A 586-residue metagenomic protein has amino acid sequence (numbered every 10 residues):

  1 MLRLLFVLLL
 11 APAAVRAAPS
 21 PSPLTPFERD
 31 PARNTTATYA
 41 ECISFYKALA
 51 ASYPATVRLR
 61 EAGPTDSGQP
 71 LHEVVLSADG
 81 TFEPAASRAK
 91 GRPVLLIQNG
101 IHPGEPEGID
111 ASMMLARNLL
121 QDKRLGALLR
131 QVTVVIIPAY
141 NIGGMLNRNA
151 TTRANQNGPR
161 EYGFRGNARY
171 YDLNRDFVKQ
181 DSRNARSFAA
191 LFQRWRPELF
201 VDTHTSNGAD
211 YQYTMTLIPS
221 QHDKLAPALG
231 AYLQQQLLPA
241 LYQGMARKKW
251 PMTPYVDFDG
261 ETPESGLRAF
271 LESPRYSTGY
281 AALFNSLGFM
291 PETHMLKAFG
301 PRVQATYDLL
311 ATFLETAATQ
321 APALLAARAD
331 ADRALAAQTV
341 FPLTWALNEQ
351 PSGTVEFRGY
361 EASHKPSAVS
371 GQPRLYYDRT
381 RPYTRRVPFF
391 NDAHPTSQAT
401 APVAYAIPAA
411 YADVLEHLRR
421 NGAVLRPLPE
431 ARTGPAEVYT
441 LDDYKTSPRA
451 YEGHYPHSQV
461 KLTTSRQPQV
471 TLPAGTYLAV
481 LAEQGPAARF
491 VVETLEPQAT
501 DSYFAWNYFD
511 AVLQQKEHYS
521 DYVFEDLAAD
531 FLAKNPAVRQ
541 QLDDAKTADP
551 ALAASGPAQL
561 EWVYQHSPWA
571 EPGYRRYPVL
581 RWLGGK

Functional and structural regions predicted by a protein language model:
M1-V7, R16: Sec-dependent signal peptide recognition, specifically the positively charged N-region followed immediately by
P12-A14: N-terminal signal peptide c-region/cleavage motif recognized by signal peptidases
P19-N34, I97-N99, D172, H394-T400: Acidic/histidine-rich, surface-exposed loop or edge segments in extracytoplasmic proteins
T38, G68, G100, I136 (+4 more regions): Divalent metal-coordination and catalytic microenvironments
E41-L95, D122: Soluble metallo-hydrolase cores and metallopeptidase-like ectodomains found primarily in the secretory/periplasmic
A89-Q98, P106-E264, A269-R275: Active-site/substrate-binding loop(s) of hydrolase catalytic cores
F258-L441: Hard-cation-handling environments
G485-R489, E496-K586: Accessory, solvent-exposed terminal regions and/or long lumenal/extracellular loops of proteins
